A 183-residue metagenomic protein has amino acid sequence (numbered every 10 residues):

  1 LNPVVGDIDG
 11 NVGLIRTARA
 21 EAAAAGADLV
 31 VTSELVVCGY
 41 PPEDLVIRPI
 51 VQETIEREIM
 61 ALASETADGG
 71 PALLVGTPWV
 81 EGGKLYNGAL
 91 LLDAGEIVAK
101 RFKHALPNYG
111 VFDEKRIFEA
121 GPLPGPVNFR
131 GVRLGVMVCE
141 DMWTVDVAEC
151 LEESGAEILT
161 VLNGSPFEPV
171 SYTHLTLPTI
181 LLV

Functional and structural regions predicted by a protein language model:
L1-L175: Enzyme catalytic cores with a strong preference for nitrogen-chemistry domains
H174-V183: Single conserved hydrophobic/aromatic residue that forms the stacking wall/gate of nucleotide- or nucleobase-binding
